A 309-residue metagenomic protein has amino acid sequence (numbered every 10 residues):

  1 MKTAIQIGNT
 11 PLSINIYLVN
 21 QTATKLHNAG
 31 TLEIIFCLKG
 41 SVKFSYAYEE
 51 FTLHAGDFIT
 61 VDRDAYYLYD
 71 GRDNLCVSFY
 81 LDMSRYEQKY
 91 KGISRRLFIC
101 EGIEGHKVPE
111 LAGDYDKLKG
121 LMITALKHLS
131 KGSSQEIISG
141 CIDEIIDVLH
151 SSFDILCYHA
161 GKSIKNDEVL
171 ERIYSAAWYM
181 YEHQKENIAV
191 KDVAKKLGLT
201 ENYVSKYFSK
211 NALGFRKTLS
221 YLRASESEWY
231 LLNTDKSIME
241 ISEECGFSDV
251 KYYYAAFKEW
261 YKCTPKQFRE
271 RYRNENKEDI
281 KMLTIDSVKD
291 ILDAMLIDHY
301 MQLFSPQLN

Functional and structural regions predicted by a protein language model:
M1-H54, A65, G71-D73, Y252 (+1 more regions): Generic protein-terminus/edge-of-domain signal
M1-S13, Y66-G132, I146-H159: A hydrophobic/aromatic-rich effector-binding and dimerization subdomain of bacterial HTH-type transcriptional regulators
G40, G56-D57, V204, S227 (+1 more regions): Short hydrophobic/aromatic patches on the structural cores and recognition surfaces of FHA
G40, K117-K131, R172-H183, E226 (+1 more regions): Solvent-exposed, amphipathic alpha-helical segments
G105-G113, K131-I138, D147-W178, E182-E186 (+3 more regions): Short, Lys/Arg-enriched, Trp-marked, Pro/Gly-tolerant hinge/linker segments that flank
N187-L222, S242-R271: Basic/polar phosphate-binding segments, predominantly the helix-turn-helix DNA-binding elements of transcriptional
K210-D249, E270-H299: Terminal helix-turn-helix DNA-binding modules in bacterial transcription factors
